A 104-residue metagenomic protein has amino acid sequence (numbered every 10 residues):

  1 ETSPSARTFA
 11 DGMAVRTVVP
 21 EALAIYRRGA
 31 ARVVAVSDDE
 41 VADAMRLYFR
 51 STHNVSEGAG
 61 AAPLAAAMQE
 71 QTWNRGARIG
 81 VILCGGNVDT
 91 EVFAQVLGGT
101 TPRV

Functional and structural regions predicted by a protein language model:
E1-R28, Q69-E70, N74-V104: Glycine-rich phosphate/pyrophosphate-binding loop at beta-loop-alpha junctions
V19-G76: Active-site-adjacent helical/loop segments in soluble small-molecule enzymes
